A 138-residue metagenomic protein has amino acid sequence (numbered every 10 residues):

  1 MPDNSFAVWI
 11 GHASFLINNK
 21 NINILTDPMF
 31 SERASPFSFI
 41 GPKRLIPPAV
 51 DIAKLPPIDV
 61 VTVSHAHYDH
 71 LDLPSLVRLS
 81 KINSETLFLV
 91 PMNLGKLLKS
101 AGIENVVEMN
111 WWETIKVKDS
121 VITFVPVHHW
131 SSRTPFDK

Functional and structural regions predicted by a protein language model:
M1-P2, I10, S14, N19-A66 (+2 more regions): Pre-active-site segment of Zn-dependent metallo-hydrolases
M1-P2, V90-K138: Metallo-beta-lactamase
F6-W9, I24-D27, V121-V127: Active-site-proximal beta-strand elements of phosphoester/diester hydrolases
T62, L87-L89: A short beta-strand/loop micro-motif in the catalytic core of glycosyltransferases that engages the nucleotide-sugar
Y68-L71, T86: Glycine-/small-residue-rich active-site loops that bind phosphorylated ligands and cofactors
H70, R78, K96-S100: Phosphate- and divalent-cation-binding pockets in alpha/beta enzyme and binding domains that engage nucleotide-derived
I82-L87, I103: A short helix->loop->beta-strand "cap" motif at the edges of active sites that frequently abuts
